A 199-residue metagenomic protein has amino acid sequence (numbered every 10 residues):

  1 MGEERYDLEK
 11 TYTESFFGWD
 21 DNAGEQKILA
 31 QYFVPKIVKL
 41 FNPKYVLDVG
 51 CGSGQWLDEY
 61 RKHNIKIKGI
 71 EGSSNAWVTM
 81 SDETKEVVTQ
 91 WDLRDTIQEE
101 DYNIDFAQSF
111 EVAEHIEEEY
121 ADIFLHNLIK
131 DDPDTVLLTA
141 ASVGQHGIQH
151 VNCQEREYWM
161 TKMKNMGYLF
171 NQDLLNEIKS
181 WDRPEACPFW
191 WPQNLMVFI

Functional and structural regions predicted by a protein language model:
M1-F110, E119-D131, S142-H146, H150-Y158 (+2 more regions): Conserved N-terminal segment of class I S-adenosyl-L-methionine
H115-I116: A short His-aromatic
D134-L137: Short glycine-centered segments of the SAM/dcSAM-binding site in methyltransferase folds
